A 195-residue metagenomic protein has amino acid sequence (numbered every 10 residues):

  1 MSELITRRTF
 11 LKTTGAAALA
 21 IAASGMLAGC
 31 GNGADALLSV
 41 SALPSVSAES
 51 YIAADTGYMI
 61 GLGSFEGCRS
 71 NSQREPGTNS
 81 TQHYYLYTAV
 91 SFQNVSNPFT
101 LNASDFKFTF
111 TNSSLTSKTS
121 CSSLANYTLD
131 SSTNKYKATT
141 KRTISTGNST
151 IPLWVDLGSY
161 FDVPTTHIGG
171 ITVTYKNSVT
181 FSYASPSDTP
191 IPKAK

Functional and structural regions predicted by a protein language model:
S2, S24, G33-D35: N-terminal prepro-regions of secreted/extracellular proteins
S2-I21: N-terminal secretory signal peptides and thylakoid transit peptides that target proteins across membranes
G31-K195: Conserved functional micro-motifs across diverse proteins
